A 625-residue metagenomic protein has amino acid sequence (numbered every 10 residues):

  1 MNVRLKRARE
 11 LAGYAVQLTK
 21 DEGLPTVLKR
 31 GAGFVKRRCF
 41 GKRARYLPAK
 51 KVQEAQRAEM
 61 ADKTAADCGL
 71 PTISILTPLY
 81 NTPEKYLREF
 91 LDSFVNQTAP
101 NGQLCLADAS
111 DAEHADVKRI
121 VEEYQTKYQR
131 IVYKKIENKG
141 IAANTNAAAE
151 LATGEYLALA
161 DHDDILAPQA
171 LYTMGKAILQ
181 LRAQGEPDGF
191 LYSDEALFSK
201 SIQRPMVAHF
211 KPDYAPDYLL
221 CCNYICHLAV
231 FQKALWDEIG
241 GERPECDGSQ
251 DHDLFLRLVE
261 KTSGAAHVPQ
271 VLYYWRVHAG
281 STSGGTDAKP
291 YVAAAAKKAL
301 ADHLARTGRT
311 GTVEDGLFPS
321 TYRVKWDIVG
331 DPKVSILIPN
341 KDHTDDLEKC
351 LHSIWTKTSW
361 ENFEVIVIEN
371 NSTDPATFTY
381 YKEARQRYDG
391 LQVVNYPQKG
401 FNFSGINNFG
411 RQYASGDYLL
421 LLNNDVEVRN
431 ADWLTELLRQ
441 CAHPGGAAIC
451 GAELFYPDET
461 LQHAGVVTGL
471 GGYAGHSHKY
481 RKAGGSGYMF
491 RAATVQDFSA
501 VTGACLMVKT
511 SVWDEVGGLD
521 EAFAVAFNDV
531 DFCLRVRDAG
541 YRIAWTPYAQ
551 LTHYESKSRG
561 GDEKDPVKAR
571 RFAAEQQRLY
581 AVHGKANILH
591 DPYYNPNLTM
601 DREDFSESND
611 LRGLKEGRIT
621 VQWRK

Functional and structural regions predicted by a protein language model:
N2, K6, G13-C68, K289-D331 (+5 more regions): C-terminal, non-catalytic tails of nucleotide-sugar-dependent glycosyltransferases
R38-A288, D302: Nucleotide-sugar donor-binding/catalytic module of glycosyltransferases that assemble extracellular/cell-envelope
D92-N101, H352-N362: Short, acidic, metal-binding catalytic loop of nucleotide-sugar glycosyltransferases
I136-A152, Y396-A414: Glycine-rich, basic loop-to-helix element that forms the pyrophosphate-binding segment of sugar-nucleotide handling
G154-I165, G416-R429: Short beta-strand-to-loop acidic/aromatic patch adjacent to the donor-nucleotide binding site
Q169-M206, V426-Y473: Conserved donor NDP-sugar-binding/catalytic core segment of glycosyltransferases
L235, E245-V271, L300, W433-L437 (+2 more regions): A short, conserved alpha-helix in the catalytic core of glycosyltransferases
P269-T286, G316-Y322, F455, E521 (+2 more regions): Active-site donor/metal-binding and catalytic loop motifs of nucleotide-sugar-dependent glycosylation enzymes
